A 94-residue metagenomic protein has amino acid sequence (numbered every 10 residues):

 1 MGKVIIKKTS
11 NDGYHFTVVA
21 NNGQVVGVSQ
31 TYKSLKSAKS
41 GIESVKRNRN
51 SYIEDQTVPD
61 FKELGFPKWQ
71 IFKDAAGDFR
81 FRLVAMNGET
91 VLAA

Functional and structural regions predicted by a protein language model:
M1-G2, P59-P67: Short domain-boundary/entry signatures in modular proteins, especially in secreted/extracellular architectures
K3-K7, G13-A20, Q24-Y32, G41-V45 (+2 more regions): A structural feature that tracks compact, well-ordered secondary-structure segments with a strong bias toward
L35-K62: A low-complexity, Ser/Thr/Gly/Pro-enriched, surface-exposed linker/loop concept that marks segments flanking
F61, D74-A75: Cysteine/selenocysteine-centered motifs that mediate thiol-based redox chemistry or coordinate metal-sulfur cofactors
